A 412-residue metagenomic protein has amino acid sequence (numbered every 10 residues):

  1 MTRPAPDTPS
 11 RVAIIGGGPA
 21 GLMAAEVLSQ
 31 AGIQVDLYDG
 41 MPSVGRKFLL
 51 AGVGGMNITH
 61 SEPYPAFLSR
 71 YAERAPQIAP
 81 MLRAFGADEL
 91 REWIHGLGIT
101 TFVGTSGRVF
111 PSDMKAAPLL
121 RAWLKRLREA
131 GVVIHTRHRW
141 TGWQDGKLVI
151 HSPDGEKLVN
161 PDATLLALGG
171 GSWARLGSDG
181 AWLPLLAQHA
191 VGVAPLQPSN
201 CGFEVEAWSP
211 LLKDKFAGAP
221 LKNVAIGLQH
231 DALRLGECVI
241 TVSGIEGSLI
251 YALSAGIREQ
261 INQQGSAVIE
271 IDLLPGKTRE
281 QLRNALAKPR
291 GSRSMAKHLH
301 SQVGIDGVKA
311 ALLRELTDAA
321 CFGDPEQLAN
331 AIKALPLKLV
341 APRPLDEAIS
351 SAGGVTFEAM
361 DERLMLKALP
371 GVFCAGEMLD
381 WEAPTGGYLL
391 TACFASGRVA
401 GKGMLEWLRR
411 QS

Functional and structural regions predicted by a protein language model:
S10, D154-A163, R234-L235: Core beta-strand elements of the Rossmann-like FAD/NAD(P) dinucleotide-binding domain in flavoenzyme oxidoreductases
S10-L37, M404: N-terminal Rossmann-like FAD-binding beta1-loop-alpha1 element of flavoenzymes
A24, W182-H189, T391-R409: An active-site-proximal "capping" alpha-helix that borders the catalytic cofactor pocket
S29-V53: Glycine-rich FAD pyrophosphate-binding loop
Q30-A31, S43, Y64-A66, R83 (+10 more regions): Residue-level recognition of phosphate/Mg2+-coordinating polar/acidic sites in nucleotide-handling active sites
I78-G86, S106-K125, W173-S178, V205-E206 (+1 more regions): Short beta-strand to alpha-helix junction loop
T136-K147: A conserved short coil-to-beta-strand element within the FAD-binding core of flavoproteins
A163-S209: Glycine-rich loop(s) and the adjacent beta-strand/alpha-helix scaffold that form part
